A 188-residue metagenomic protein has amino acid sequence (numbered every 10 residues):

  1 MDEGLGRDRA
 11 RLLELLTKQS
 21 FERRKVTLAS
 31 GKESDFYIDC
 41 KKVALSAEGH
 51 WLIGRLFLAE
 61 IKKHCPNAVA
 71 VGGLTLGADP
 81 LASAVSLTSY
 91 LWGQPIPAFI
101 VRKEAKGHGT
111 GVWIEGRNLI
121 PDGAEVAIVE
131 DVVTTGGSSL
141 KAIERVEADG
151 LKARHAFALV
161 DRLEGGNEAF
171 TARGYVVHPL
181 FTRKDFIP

Functional and structural regions predicted by a protein language model:
M1-H64: Active-site-facing substrate-recognition patch
D2-L15, E144-P188: PRPP-dependent phosphoribosyltransferase catalytic core
S30, R117-D122, D149, A169-F170: Solvent-exposed alpha-helices and their adjacent loops that cap or buttress functional pockets in soluble metabolic
F57-V69, I143, E147-D149: Phosphate/pyrophosphate-binding loops at sites that engage ATP/ADP/AMP, CoA/4′-phosphopantetheine, polyphosphate
P66-G77, R154-A158: Short glycine-rich phosphate-binding loop at a beta-alpha junction
A82-A127, G137-L140: Short, glycine/charge-rich flexible loops or terminal/linker lids adjacent to PRPP-binding catalytic cores
E130-I143, G165: Acidic, divalent-metal-coordinating active-site segment for phosphoryl/phosphodiester hydrolysis, typified by short
